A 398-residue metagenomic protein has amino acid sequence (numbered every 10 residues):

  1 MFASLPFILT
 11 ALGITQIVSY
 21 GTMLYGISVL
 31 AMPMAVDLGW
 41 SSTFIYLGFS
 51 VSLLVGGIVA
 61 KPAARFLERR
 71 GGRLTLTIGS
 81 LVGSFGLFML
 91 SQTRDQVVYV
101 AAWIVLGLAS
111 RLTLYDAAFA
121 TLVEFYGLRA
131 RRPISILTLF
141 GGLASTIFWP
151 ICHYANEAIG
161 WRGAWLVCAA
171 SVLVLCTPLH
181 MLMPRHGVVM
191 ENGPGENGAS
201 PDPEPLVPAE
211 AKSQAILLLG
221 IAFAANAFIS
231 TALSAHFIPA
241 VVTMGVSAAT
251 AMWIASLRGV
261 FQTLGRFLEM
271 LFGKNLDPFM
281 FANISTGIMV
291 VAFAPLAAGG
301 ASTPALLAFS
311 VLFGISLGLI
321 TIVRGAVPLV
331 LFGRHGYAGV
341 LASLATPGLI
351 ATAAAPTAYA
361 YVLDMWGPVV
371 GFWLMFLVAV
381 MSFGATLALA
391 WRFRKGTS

Functional and structural regions predicted by a protein language model:
I17, V97-T113, A224, A305-G318: Hydrophobic core of transmembrane alpha-helices in multi-pass small-molecule transporters, especially MFS/SLC-type
I27-A31, K212-F267: Extracytoplasmic gate region of multi-pass secondary transporters
M34, L112-Y126, L319-F332: Intracellular juxtamembrane helix-capping segments at the cytosolic ends of symmetry-related transmembrane helices
M34-A35, F66-L67, P150-I159, V241-V242 (+2 more regions): Interfacial helix-cap and linker-helix signal at transmembrane-aqueous boundaries of multi-pass secondary transporters
I58-G71, G265-D277, L363-D364: Helix-to-loop junctions at the C-terminal end of transmembrane segments in multipass secondary transporters
L81-R94, I288-G300: C-terminal ends and interior cores of transmembrane alpha-helices in multi-pass membrane transporters/permeases
F140-G187: Helix-loop-helix hairpin linking two adjacent transmembrane segments in secondary transporters
N275-V327: C-terminal transmembrane helical hairpin of 12-TM major facilitator-type secondary transporters
